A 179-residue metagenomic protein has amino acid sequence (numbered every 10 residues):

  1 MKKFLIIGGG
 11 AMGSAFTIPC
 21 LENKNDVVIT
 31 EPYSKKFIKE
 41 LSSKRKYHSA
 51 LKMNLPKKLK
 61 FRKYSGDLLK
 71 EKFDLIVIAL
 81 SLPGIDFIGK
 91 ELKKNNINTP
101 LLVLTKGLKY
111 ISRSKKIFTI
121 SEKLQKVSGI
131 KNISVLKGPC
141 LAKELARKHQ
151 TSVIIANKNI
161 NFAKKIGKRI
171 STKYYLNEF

Functional and structural regions predicted by a protein language model:
M1-N54, L59-K63, K70, I111 (+1 more regions): NAD(P)+-binding Rossmann beta1-loop-alpha1 motif at the extreme N-terminus of oxidoreductases
K2, N25, L59, T99 (+2 more regions): A structural micro-motif
F4, V27, P100-L102, T151-V153: Hydrophobic beta-strand segments of well-ordered beta-sheets in folded domains
P19, N23, K44-H48, N95 (+2 more regions): Change "in soluble alpha/beta enzymes" to "in soluble alpha/beta proteins
E31-P32, A79-L80, N157: Conserved residues at beta->alpha junctions
L55, R62-G66, E71-H149, A163-G167: Rossmann-like NAD(P)(H) cofactor-binding subdomain of soluble oxidoreductases
K148-E178: Conserved anion/nucleotide-ligand pocket segment
